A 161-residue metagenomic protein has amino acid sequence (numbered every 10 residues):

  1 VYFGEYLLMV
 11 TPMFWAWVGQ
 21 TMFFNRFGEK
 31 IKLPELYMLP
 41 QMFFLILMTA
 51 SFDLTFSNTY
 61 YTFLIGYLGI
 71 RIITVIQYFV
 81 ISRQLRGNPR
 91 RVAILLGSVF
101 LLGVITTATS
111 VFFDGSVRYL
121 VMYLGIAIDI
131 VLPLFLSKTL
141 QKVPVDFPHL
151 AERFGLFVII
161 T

Functional and structural regions predicted by a protein language model:
V1-T161: Multi-pass alpha-helical transmembrane bundle typical of ion/small-solute transporters and intramembrane aspartyl
